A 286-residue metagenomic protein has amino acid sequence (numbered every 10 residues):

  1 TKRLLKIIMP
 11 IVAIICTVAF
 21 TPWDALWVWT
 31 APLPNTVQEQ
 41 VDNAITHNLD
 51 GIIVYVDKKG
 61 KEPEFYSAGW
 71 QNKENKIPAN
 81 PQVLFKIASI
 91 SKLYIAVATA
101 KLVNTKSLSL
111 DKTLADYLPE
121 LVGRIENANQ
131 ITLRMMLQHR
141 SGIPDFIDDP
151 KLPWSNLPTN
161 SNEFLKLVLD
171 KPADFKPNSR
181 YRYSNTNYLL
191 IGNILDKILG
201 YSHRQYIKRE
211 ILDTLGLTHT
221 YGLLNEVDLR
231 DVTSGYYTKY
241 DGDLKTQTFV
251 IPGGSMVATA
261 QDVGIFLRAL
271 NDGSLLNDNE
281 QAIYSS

Functional and structural regions predicted by a protein language model:
T1-R3: N-terminal Lys/Arg-rich, disordered targeting/topogenic segments
K6-P22: Hydrophobic membrane-insertion alpha-helices, especially the h-region of bacterial N-terminal signal peptides
W23-V28: Sec-dependent signal peptide cleavage junction
A31-F85: Short, conserved catalytic-motif segment at the N-terminal edge
D50, N75-M135, F175-Y183, I251-G254: Short active-site loop at a secondary-structure junction that contains or immediately precedes the catalytic residue(s)
W70-N72, T113-L121, D149-W154, Y284-S285: Short linear capping/connector segments at secondary-structure termini
E126-S286: Short, surface-exposed loop or secondary-structure junction motifs that flank catalytic or metal-binding residues
